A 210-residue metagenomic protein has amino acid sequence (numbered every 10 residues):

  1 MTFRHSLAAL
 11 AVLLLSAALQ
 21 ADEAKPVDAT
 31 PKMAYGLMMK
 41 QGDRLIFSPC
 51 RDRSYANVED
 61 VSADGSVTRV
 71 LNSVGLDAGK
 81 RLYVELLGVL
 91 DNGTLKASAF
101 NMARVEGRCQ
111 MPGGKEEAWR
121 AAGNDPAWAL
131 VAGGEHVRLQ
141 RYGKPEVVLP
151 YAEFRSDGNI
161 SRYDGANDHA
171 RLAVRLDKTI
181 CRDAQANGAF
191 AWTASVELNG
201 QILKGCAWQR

Functional and structural regions predicted by a protein language model:
M1-A8: Bacterial N-terminal signal peptides that target proteins for export
A8-S16: Bacterial N-terminal signal peptides
A29-L45, G88: Structural detector for short beta-strands of small beta-barrel domains
T30-K32, V67-L71, M111-K115, R120-A127 (+1 more regions): Charged, amphipathic alpha-helical segments
G36, G75-A99: Flexible glycine-rich surface loops and low-complexity tracts that mediate binding to linear polymers
C50-D64, A121-R175: Central antiparallel beta-sheet cores of small beta-barrel/beta-sandwich binding domains
N92-L95, D183-A189, T193-G200: Short, exposed beta-strand-loop hairpins at the edges of beta-sheets in extracellular/periplasmic proteins
G93-G113: OB-fold/S1-family single-stranded nucleic acid-binding modules
